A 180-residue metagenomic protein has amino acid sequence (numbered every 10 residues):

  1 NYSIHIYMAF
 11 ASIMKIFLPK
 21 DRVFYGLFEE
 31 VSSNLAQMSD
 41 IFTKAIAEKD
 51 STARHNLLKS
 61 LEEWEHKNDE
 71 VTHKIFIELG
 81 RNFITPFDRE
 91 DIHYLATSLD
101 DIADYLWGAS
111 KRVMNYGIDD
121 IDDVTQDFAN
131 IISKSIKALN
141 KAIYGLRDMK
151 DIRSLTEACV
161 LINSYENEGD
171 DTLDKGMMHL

Functional and structural regions predicted by a protein language model:
N1-Y7: Short, Lys/Arg-enriched N-terminal segments with co-localized hydrophobic residues within the first ~10-30 amino acids
M8-L180: Cytosolic, long alpha-helical scaffolding segments
